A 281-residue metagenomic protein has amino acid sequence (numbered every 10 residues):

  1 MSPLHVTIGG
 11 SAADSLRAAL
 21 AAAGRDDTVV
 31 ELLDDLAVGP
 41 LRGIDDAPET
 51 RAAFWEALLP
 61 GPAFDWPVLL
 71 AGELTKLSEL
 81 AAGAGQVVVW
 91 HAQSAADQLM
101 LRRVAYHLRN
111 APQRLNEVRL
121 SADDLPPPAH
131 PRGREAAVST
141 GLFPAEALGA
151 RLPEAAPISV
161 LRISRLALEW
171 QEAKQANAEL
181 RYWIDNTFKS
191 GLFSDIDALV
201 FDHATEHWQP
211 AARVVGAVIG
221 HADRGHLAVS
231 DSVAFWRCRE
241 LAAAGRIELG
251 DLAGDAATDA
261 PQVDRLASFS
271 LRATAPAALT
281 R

Functional and structural regions predicted by a protein language model:
M1-S2, D26, A82-Q86, P112: A general structural motif
M1-V68: A structured, charge-rich N-terminal accessory region that forms the first stable segment of a protein and links
D14-A19, L41-R42, D97-A105, P127-H130: A short acidic (Asp/Glu
G24-D26, R103-N116: A short alpha->loop->secondary-structure connector
V29-A37, Q113-P126, L252: A generic structural motif
L58-Y106: Long, hydrophobic/aromatic-enriched structural stretches that serve as scaffold segments
P131-Q209: A conserved mid-domain beta-alpha-beta active-site/ligand-binding segment of alpha/beta enzyme cores
K174-R281: C-terminal, charge/polar-rich interaction regions
